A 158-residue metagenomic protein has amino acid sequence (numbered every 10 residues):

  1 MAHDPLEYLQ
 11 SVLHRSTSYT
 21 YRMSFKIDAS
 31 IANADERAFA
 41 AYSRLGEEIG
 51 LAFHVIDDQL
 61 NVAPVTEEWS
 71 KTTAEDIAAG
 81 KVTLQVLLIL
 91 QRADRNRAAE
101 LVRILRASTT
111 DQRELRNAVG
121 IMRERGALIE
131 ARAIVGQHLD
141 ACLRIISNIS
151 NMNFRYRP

Functional and structural regions predicted by a protein language model:
M1-P158: All-alpha prenyltransferase/terpene-synthase fold signal
